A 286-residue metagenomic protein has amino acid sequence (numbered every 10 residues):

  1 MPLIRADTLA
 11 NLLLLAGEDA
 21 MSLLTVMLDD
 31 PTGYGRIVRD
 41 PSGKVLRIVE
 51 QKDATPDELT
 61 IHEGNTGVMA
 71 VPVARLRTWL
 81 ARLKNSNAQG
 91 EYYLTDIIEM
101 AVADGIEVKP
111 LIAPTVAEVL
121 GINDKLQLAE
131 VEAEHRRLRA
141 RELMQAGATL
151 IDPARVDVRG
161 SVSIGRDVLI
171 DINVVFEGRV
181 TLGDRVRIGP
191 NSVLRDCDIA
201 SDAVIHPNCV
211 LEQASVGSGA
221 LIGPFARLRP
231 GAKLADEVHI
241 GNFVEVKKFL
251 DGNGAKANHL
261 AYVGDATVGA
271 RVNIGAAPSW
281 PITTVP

Functional and structural regions predicted by a protein language model:
M1, V116-V119, Y262: Conserved short loop/turn motifs at secondary-structure junctions
M1, V26-D29, A113, A277 (+1 more regions): Short, ordered loop/turn segments at secondary-structure junctions
M1-S42, T66, A70, T78-L83: Conserved beta-loop-beta/alpha segment of the NTase-like Rossmann-fold superfamily that binds/positions NTPs
A20-L24, R36, K44-R47, G67-M69 (+7 more regions): Structural motif
L24-L28, P41-S42, I48-K52, V71-A74 (+8 more regions): Fold-independent oxyanion-binding glycine-rich loops and adjacent beta-strand/coil segments at enzyme active sites
V45-R137, R141: Catalytic-core segments of class I nucleotidyltransferases/pyrophosphorylases that form NMP-activated intermediates
D96-V102, L138-S161: Charge-dense polyanion-binding interfaces
T149-P286: Structural signal for interior beta-strand "rungs" in well-ordered beta-sheet cores of soluble enzyme domains
